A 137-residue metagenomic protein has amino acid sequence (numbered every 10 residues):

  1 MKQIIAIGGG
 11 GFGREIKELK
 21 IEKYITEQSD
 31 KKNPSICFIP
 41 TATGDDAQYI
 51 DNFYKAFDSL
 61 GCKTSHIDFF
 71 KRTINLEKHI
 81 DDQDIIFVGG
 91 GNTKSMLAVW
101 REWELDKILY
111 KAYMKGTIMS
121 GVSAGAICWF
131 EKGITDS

Functional and structural regions predicted by a protein language model:
M1-G89: N-terminal beta1-alpha1 cap of cysteine-dependent amidohydrolase-like domains
Q3, L97-V99, D106-S137: Class I SAM-dependent methyltransferase SAM-binding "motif I" and its flanking Rossmann-like core
F12-G13, T93-K94, A126-C128: Glycine-rich nucleotide phosphate-binding loop and flanking beta-alpha elements of Rossmann-like dinucleotide-binding
L19-I21, D51-Y54, W100-E104, I134-D136: Short, glycine/charged-enriched secondary-structure capping and boundary segments
Y49, L76-H79, M96-W100, E131-K132: Short, conserved acidic/polar surface loops in the N-terminal third of protein domains
I74-L76, E104, I108: Short acidic active-site motifs
Q83, G91, E102-L105: Internal, conserved structured core segments that host functional sites
G89-G90, V122: Short His-Asn-centered micro-motif
